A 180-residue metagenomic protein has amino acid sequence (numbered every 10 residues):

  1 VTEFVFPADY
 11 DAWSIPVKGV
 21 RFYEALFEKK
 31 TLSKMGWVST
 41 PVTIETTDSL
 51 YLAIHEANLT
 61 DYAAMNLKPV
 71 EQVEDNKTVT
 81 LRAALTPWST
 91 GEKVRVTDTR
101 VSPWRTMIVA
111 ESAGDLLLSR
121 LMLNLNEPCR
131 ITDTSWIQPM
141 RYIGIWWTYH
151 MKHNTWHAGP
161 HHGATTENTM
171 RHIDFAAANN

Functional and structural regions predicted by a protein language model:
V1-R130: N-terminal accessory beta-strand-rich subdomains and adjacent acidic, glycine-rich linkers that precede catalytic cores
T97-N179: An acidic-aromatic substrate-binding cleft motif
